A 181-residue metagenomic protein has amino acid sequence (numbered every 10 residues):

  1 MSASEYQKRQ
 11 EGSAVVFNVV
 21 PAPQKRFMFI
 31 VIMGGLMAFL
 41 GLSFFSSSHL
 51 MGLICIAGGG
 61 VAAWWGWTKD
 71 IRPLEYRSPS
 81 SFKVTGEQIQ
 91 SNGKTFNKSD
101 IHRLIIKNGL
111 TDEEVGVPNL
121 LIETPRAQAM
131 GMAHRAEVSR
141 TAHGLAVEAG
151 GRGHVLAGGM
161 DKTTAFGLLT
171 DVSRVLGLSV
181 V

Functional and structural regions predicted by a protein language model:
M1-E11, S91, S99-T111, E123-V181: Terminal and domain-flanking low-complexity segments
Q10-V15, V84-Q88: Short, solvent-exposed coil/turn segments at beta-strand boundaries
V15-P21, F82, R140-V147: Short, structured motif recognition centered on aromatic/hydrophobic residues
N18-P79: Alpha-helical transmembrane spans
P23-F29, T95-N97, R152-L156: Short, surface-exposed beta-strand/loop "edge" segments at domain boundaries and coil↔beta transitions
P23-M28, L110-E123: Internal, charge-rich low-complexity segments
W67-I105: Conserved beta-hairpin
R72-V84, V117-S139: Short linear motifs in intrinsically disordered
